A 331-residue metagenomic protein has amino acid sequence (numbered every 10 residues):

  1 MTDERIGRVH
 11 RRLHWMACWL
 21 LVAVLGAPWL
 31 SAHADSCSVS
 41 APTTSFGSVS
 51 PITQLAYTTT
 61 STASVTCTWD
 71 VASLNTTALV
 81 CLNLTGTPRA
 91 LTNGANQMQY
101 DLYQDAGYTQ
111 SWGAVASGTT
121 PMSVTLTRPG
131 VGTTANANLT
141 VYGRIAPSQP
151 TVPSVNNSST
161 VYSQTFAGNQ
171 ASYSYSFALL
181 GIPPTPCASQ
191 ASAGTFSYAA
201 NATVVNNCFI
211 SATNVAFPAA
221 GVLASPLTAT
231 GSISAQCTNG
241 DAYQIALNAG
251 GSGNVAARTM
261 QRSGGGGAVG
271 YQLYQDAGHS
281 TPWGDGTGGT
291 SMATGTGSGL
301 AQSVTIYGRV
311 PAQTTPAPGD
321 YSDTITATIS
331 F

Functional and structural regions predicted by a protein language model:
M1-L13: N-terminal secretory signal peptides that target proteins for export/translocation
C18-V22, G26: Hydrophobic helical h-region of N-terminal Sec-dependent signal peptides in bacterial secretory/periplasmic proteins
W29-S31: N-terminal signal peptide c-region/cleavage motif recognized by signal peptidases
H33-T92, A135-N136, P147-G265, T296-F331: N-terminal small/polar-rich segments of proteins
C81-N83, D101-D105, G113, Y142 (+2 more regions): Predominantly extracellular/luminal cell-surface or secreted proteins
T87-A135, T281: A surface-exposed loop-and-adjacent beta-strand signature within N-terminal beta-sandwich domains that mediate ligand
T125-V131, S291-T296, A312: Beta-strand-rich interaction surfaces with strong enrichment in secreted/lumenal proteins
Q272-G278, G286-S291: Outer membrane beta-barrel transmembrane domains
